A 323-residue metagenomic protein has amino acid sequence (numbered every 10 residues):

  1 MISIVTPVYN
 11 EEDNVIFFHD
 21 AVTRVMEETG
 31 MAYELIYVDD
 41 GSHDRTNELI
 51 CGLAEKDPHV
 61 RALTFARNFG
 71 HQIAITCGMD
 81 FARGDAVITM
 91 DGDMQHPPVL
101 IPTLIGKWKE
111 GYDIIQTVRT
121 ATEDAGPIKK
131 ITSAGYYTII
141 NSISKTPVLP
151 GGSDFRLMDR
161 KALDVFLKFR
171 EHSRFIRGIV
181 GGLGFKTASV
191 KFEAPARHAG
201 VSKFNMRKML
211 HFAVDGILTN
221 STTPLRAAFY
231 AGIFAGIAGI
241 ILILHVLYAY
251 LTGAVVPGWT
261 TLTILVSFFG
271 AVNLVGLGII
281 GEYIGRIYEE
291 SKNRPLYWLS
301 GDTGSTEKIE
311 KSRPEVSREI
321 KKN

Functional and structural regions predicted by a protein language model:
M1-G126: Structured catalytic core of nucleotide-sugar glycosyltransferases
P7, F65-R67, R156, F229 (+2 more regions): Short conserved micro-motifs on helix faces and helix-strand junctions that flank and scaffold key functional residues
F18-A21, V25, L49, L104 (+6 more regions): A ubiquitous structural signal for well-ordered alpha-helices
R24, E28, G52, K56 (+7 more regions): Conserved amphipathic alpha-helical interaction elements at protein-protein interfaces in regulatory, energy-coupling
E34, A82, L149-P150, T260-L262: Short hydrophobic "helix-edge" motifs at membrane interfaces and signal-peptide entry regions
H59-R67, H71-F81, P98-I179, P195-V214: Acceptor/aglycone-binding surface of glycosyltransferases and processive sugar-polymer synthases
F175-N323: Hydrophobic helical membrane-anchoring modules
